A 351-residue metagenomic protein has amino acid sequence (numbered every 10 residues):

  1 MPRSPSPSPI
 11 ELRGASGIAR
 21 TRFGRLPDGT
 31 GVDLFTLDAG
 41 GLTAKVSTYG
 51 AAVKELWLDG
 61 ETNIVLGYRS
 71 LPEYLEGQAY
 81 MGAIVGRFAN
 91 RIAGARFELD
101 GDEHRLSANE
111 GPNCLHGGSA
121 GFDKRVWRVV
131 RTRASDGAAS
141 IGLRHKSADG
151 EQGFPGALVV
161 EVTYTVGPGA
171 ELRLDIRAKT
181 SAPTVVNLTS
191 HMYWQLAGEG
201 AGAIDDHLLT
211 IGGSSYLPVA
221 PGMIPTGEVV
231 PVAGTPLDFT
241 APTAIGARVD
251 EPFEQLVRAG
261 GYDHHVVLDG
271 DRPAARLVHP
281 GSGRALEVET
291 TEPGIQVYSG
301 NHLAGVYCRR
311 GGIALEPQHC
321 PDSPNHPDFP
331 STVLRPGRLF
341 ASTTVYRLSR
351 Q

Functional and structural regions predicted by a protein language model:
P2-Q351: An exposed, glycine/acidic-rich loop-and-rim segment of catalytic or binding clefts
